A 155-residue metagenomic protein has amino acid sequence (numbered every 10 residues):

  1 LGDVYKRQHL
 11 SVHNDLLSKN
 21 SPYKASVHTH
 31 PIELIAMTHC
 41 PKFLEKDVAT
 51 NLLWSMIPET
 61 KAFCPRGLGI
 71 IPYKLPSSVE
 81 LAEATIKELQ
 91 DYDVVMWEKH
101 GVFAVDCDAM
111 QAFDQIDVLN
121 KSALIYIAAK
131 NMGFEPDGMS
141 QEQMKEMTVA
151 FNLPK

Functional and structural regions predicted by a protein language model:
G2-K155: Glycine-rich flexible loops
